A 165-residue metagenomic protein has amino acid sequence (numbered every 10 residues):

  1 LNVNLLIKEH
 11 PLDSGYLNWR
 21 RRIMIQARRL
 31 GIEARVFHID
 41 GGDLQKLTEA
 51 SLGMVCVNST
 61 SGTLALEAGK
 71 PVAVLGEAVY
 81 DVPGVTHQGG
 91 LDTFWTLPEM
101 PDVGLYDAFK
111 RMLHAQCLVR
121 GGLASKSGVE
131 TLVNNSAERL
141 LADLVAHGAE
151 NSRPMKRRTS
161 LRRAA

Functional and structural regions predicted by a protein language model:
L1-D40: Catalytic donor nucleotide-activated moiety binding site of glycosyltransferases and closely related
L17, R21, G42-K46, D92 (+1 more regions): Generic alpha-helical secondary structure signal
R21-M24, V72, Q88-G90: Short secondary-structure boundary/capping segments
M24-R35, C56-E67, G128-R139, L144-R153: Short, Lys/Arg-enriched charge-dense amphipathic segments
A27, N58, E77-Y80, L91-M100: Short, structured secondary-structure boundary patches
E33-V36, L64-A68, V82-V85, F94 (+1 more regions): Short, surface-exposed, polar/charged, turn-prone segments marking secondary-structure boundaries
D40-T86: A donor-sugar binding/catalytic signature common to diverse glycosyltransferases and related nucleotide-sugar
V85-A165: Leloir-type glycosyltransferase catalytic cores
